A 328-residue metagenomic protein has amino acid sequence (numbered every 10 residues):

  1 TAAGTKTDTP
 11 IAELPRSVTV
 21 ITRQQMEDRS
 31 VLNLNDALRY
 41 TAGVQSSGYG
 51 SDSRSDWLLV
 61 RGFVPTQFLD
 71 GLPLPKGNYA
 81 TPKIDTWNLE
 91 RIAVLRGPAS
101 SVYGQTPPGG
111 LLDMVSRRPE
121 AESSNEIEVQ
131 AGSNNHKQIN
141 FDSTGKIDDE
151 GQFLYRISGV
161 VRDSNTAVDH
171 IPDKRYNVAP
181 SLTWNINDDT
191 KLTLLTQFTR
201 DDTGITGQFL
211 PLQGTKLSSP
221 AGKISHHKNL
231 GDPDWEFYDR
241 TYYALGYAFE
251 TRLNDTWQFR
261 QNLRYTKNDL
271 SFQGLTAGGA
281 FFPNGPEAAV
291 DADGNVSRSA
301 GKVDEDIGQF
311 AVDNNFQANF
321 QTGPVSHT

Functional and structural regions predicted by a protein language model:
T1-Q24: Short, acidic, small-residue-rich periplasmic hinge/interaction motif at the N-terminus of Gram-negative outer-membrane
V18, M26, L38, I92-G97 (+2 more regions): Non-catalytic regulatory/gating segments with a bias toward low-complexity or hydrophobic composition
I21, R29, S55, K76 (+6 more regions): Transmembrane beta-barrel architecture of outer-membrane proteins
S46, W57, L72-R96, M114-S116: Short acidic/polar hinge/loop motifs at secondary-structure boundaries that mediate gating or recognition
W87-E90, S101-P180, I186-T190, Y243: Outer-membrane beta-barrel translocator/receptor signature
S124, Q152-L154, D189-L195, E250-R252 (+2 more regions): Membrane-spanning beta-strand positions in outer-membrane beta-barrel proteins
D148-E150, N185-D189, N254-T256, Q317 (+1 more regions): Outer-membrane beta-barrel channels and translocator barrels
R162-T166, A179-N185, D189-R252, K267-I307: Acidic/polar loop-and-plug regions of large Gram-negative outer-membrane beta-barrel proteins
